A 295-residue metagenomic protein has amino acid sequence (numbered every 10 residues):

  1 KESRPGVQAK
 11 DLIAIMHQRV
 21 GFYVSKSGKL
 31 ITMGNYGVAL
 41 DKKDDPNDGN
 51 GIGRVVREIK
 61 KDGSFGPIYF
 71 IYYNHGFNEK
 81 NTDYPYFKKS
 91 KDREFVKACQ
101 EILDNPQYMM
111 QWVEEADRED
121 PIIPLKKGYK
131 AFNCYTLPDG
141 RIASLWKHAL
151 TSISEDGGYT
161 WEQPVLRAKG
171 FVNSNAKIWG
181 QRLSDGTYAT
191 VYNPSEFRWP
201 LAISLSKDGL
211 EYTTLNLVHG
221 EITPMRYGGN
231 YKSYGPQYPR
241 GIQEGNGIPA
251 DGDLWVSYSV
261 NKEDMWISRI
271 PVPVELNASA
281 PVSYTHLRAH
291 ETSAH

Functional and structural regions predicted by a protein language model:
K1, I59, S154-E155, S204-S206 (+2 more regions): Conserved Ser/Thr-centered positions that define the repeating blades of beta-propeller domains
K1-S25: Blade-loop segments of beta-propeller domains
V20-D45, R57, P124, Y129-K147 (+4 more regions): Hydrophobic core segments of beta-strands in well-ordered, beta-rich domains
G49-K61, I203-K207: Beta-propeller blade signature
N173-N175, T214-I242: Conserved blade-ending motifs and adjacent loop-strand segments that build the rim/top face of beta-propeller domains
N173-T213: Loop/turn-rich, solvent-exposed surfaces of beta-rich toroidal or solenoidal domains
I248-P281: Blade-level signature of beta-propeller repeat domains, shared across WD40, Kelch, NHL, RCC1 and BNR/Asp-box propellers
T285-T292: Conserved small/polar residues in nucleotide/adenosyl-binding loops
